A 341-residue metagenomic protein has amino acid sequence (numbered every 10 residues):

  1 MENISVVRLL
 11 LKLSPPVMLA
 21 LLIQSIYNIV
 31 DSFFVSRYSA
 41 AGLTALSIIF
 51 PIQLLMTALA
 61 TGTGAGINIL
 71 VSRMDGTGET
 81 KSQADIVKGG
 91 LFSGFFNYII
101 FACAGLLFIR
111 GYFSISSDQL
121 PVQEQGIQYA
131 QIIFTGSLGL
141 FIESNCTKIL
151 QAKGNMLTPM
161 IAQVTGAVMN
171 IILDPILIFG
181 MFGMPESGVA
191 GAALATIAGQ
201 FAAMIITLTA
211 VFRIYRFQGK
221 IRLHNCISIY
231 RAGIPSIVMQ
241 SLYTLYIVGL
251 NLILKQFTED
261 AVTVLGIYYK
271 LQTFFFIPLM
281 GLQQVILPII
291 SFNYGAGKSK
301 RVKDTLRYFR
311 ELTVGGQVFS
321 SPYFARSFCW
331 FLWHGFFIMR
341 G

Functional and structural regions predicted by a protein language model:
M1-K12, V189, A193-T196, I205-T244: Interhelical loop/hinge segments that connect adjacent transmembrane helices in multipass membrane
R8-N68, S72, I234-Q256: Signature of the first transmembrane helix
L13-L21, L54, G94, I133 (+10 more regions): Residue-level signature of transmembrane alpha-helical cores of multipass secondary-active transporters and flippases
L22, I26-T44, F113-L120, I176-S187 (+3 more regions): Helix-terminus/linker motif at the lipid-water interface of multi-pass membrane proteins
L43-L106, L140-P159, L265-W330: Small-residue-rich hydrophobic transmembrane alpha-helices
I100-Q131, S321-G341: Short membrane-interface helical motifs at transmembrane helix boundaries in multi-pass membrane transporters
L120-N145, T273, L279, M339-G341: Alpha-helical transmembrane segments of multi-pass membrane proteins
L157, V168-M204, R326-H334, R340: Membrane-interface helix-loop junctions in multi-pass transport and translocation proteins
